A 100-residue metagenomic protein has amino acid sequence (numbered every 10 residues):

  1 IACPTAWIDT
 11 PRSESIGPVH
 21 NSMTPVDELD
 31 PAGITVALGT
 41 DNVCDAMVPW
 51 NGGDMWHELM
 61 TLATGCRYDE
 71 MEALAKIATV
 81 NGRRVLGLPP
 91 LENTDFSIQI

Functional and structural regions predicted by a protein language model:
I1-S22: Active-site core of metal-dependent hydrolases
S22-I100: His/Asp/Glu-enriched, well-ordered alpha-helical/loop segment that forms or immediately abuts the divalent-metal
